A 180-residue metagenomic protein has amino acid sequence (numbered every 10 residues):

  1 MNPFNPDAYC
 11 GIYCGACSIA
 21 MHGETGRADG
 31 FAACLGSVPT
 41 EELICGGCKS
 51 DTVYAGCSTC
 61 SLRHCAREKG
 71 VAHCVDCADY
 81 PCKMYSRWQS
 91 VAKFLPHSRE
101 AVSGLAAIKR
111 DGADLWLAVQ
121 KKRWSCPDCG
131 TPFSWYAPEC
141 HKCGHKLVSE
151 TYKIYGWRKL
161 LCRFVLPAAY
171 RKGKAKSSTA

Functional and structural regions predicted by a protein language model:
M1-D111, K122: Hydrophobic scaffolds flanking metal-cofactor catalytic centers in soluble metalloenzymes
M1-F4, K176-A180: Basic/polar N-terminal segments that are highly enriched at the extreme N-terminus, encompassing both cleavable
G36, L115, V119, S177-T179: Contiguous alpha-helical segments
C45, C74, C126-C129, C140-C143: Short cysteine-rich clusters marking metal-coordination/redox-active sites
C65, C82, G144-I154: Short Cys/His-rich micro-motifs in 6-15 aa windows
A66, C126-F133: Short Cys/His-rich zinc-binding micro-motifs
Y85-R87, Y152-C162, L166-S177: Short metal-binding segments enriched for Cys and/or His
G104-D114, P127, I154, R163: Short, C-terminally biased terminal segments at protein or domain edges
